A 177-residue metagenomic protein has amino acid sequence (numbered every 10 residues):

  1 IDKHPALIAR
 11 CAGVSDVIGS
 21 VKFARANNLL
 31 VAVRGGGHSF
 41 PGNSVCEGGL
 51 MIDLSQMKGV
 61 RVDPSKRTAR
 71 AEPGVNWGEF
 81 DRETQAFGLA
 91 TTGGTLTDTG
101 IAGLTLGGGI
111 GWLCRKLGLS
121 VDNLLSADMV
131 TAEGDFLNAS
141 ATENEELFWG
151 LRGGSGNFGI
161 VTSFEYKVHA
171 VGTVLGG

Functional and structural regions predicted by a protein language model:
I1-G177: Soluble FAD-dependent oxygen oxidases
